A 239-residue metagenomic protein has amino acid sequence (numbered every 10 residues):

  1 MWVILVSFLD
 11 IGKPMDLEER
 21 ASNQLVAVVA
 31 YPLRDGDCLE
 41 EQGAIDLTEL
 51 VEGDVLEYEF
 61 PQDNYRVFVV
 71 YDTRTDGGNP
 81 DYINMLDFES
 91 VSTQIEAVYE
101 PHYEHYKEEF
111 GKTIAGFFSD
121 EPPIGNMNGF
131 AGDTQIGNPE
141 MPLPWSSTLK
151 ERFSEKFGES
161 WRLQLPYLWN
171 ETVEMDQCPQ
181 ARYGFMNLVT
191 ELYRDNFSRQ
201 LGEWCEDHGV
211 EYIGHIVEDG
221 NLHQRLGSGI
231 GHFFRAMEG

Functional and structural regions predicted by a protein language model:
M1-Y183, E191: Mature extracytoplasmic enzyme cores
L9, P122-W145, E206, V210-G239: Substrate-binding cleft/loops of secretory-pathway carbohydrate-active enzymes
Y99-E109, L188-V217: Conserved, well-ordered alpha-helix/loop/beta-strand core segments that scaffold catalytic motifs
L168, T172, G184, L188 (+1 more regions): Active-site-adjacent structural elements in folded domains
